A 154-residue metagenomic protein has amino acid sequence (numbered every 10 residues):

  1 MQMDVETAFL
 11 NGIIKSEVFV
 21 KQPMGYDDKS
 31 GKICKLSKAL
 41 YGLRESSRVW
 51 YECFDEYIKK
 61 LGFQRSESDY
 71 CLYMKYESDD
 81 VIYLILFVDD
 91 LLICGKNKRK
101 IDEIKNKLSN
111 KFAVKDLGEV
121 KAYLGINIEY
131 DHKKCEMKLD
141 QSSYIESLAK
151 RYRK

Functional and structural regions predicted by a protein language model:
M1-K154: Long, low-complexity, charge-biased intrinsically disordered regions
